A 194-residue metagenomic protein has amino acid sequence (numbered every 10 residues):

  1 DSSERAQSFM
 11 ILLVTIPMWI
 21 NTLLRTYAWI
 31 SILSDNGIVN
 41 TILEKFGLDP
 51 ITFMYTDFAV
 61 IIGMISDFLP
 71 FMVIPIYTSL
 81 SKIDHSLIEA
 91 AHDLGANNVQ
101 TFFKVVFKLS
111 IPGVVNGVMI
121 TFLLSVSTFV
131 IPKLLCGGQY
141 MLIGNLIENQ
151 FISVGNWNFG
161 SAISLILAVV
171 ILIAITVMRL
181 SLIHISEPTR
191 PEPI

Functional and structural regions predicted by a protein language model:
D1-S81, V105-L109, G113-F129, L134-C136 (+1 more regions): Membrane-water interface segments at the C-terminal ends of transmembrane alpha-helices in multi-pass inner-membrane
I16, S86-L94, G160, I185: Short hydrophobic faces within alpha-helices
D49, N97-N98: Short coil/turn motifs that cap or connect alpha-helices
S79-L80, K104, N149-Q150, I194: Short alpha-helical segment immediately N-terminal to, or the first helix within, an HTH/HTH-like DNA-binding domain
L94-G95, K108: Glycine/proline-centered hinge or cleavage motifs at structural transition points of membrane proteins
G138-I152: Short hydrophobic, aromatic-rich alpha-helical segments embedded in or entering the lipid bilayer of multi-pass
I183-I194: Single conserved hydrophobic/aromatic residue that forms the stacking wall/gate of nucleotide- or nucleobase-binding
